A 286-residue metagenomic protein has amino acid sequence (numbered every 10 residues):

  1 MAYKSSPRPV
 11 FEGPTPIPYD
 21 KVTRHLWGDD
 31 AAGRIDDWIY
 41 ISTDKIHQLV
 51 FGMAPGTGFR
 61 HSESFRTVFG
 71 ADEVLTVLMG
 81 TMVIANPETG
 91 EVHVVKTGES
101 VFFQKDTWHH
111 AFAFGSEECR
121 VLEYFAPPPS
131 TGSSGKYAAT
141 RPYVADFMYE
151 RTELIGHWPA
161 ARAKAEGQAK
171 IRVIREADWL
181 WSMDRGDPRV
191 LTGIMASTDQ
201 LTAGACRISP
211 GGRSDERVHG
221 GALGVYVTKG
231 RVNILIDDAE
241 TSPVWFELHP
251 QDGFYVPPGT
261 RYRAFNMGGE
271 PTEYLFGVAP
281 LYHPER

Functional and structural regions predicted by a protein language model:
M1-V50, S134-T202, D215, R286: A short, N-terminal "cap"/entry segment at the start of jelly-roll beta-barrel domains of the cupin/DSBH fold
D44-I46, A54-F59, T81, D199-L201 (+2 more regions): Short, charged/polar surface micro-motifs in flexible loops or helix N-caps
K45, P87-T89, S116-E117, D199 (+2 more regions): Short strand-connecting beta-turns/loops that link adjacent beta-strands
Q48-G52, V74, V92-V94, S100-F102 (+5 more regions): Conserved hydrophobic/aromatic beta-strand scaffold that supports enzyme active sites
R60-S64, V68-T97, R217-P250: A short beta-strand-loop-beta hairpin characteristic of the jelly-roll/cupin
N86, V95-S116, Y124-P127, T228 (+3 more regions): Conserved metal-binding segment of the jelly-roll/cupin
C119-R120, E273: Short beta-strand edge/capping elements of PAS-family sensory modules
W181, R185, R189-Y255, G259 (+1 more regions): Structured core of small recognition/catalytic domains
